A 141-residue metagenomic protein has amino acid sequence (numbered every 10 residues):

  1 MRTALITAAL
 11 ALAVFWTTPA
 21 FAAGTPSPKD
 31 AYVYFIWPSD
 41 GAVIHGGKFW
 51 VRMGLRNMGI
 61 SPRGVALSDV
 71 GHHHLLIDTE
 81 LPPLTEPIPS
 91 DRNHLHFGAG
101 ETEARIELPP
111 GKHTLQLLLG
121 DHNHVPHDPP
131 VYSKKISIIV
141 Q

Functional and structural regions predicted by a protein language model:
T17-P19: N-terminal signal peptide c-region/cleavage motif recognized by signal peptidases
A23-G46: Short, compositionally biased P/S/T/A/G/V-rich stretches that sit at domain boundaries
G47, P109-G111: A glycine-anchored, Pro-Gly-centered beta-turn/N-cap motif
G54-V65: Short amphipathic, basic-aromatic surface patches that mediate peripheral association with negatively charged
V65-H73, Y132: Short coil-to-beta strand junction motifs in C2/discoidin
P82-L84, G120-D128: Short acidic/polar inter-strand loop motif in beta-rich domains
P129-Q141: Short beta-strand elements
